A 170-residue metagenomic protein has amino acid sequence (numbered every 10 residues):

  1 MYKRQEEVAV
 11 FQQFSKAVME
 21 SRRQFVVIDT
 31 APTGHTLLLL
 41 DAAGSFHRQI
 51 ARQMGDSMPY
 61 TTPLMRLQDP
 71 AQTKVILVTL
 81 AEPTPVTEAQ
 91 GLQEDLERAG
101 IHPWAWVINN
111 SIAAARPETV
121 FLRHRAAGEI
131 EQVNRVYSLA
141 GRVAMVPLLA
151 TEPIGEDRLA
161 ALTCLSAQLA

Functional and structural regions predicted by a protein language model:
M1-Q5: Conserved small/polar residues in nucleotide/adenosyl-binding loops
E7-Q13: Phosphate-interacting basic helix/loop segments used at nucleotide- and nucleic-acid interfaces
V10, A42, P59, G128-Q132 (+1 more regions): Alpha-helical structural motif
Q13-M58: Switch II (G3) loop of P-loop NTPases
K16-A17, L64-R66, L96: Short, flexible, glycine/charge-rich loop motifs used to bind or transfer phosphoryl groups or to couple energy/partner
T33, T62-M65, A105: N-proximal short alpha-helices
Q53-M65, V86: A general structural motif
Q68-I76, L80-A170: C-terminal lobe/tail of nucleotide-utilizing enzymes
